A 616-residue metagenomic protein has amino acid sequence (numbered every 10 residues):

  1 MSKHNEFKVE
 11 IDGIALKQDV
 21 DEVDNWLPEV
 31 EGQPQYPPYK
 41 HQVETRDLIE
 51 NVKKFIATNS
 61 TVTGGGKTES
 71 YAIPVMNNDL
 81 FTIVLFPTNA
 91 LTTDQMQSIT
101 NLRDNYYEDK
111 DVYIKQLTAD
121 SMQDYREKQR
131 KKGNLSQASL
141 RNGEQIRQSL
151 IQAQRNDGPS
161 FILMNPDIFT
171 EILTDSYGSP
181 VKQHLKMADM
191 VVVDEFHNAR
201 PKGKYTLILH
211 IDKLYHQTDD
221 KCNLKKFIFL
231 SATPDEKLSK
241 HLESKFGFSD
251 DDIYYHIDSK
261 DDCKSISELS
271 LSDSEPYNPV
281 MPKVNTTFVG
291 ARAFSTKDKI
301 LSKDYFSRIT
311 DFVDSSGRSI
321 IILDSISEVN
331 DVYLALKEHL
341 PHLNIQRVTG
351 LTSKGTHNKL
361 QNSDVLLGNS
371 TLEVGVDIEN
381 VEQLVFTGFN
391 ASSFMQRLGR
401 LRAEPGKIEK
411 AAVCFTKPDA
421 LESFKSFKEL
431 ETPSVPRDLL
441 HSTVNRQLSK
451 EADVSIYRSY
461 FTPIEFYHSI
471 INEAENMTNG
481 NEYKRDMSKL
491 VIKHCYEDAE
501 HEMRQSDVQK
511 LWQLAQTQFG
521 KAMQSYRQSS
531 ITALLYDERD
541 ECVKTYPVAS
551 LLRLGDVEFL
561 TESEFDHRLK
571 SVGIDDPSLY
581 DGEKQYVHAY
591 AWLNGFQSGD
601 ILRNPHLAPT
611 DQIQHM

Functional and structural regions predicted by a protein language model:
M1-M616: N-terminal helicase ATP-binding lobe
